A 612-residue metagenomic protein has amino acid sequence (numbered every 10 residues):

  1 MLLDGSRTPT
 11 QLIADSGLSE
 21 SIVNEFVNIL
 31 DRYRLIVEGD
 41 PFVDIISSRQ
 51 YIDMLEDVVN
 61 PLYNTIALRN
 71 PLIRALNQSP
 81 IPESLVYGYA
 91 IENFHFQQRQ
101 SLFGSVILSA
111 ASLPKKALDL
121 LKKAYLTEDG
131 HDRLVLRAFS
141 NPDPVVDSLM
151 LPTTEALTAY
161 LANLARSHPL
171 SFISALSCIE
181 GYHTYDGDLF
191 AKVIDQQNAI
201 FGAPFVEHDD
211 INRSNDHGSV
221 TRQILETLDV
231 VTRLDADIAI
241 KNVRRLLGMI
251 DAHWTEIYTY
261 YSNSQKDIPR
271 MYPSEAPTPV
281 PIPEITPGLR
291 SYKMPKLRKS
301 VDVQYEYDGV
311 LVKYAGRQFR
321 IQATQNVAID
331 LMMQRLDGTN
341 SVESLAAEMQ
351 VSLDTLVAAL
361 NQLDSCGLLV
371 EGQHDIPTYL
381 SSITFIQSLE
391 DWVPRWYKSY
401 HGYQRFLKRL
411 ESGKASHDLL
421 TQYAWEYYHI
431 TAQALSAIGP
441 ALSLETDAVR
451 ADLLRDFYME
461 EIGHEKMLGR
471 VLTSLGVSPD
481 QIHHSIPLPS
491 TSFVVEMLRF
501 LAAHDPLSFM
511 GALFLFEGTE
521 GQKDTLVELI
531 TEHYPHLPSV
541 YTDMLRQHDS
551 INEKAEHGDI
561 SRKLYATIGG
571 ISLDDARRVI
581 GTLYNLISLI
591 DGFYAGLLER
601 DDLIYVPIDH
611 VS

Functional and structural regions predicted by a protein language model:
M1-L2, N24, R49-Q50, N64 (+3 more regions): Acidic, low-complexity/disordered tracts enriched in E/D and polar residues
M1-P61, Q318-R395, S612: Long, charge-rich, low-complexity alpha-helical segments
Q50-N64, L120-H208, T384-H401, R455 (+2 more regions): Active-site-proximal alpha-helical scaffolds that flank and shape metal-associated catalytic sites
L72-P82, Q98-D119, V193-I200, L407-S416 (+2 more regions): Helix-loop segments that flank and shape redox-cofactor active sites
P80-A111, P169-L189, K414-L444, S508-T525: Alpha-helical bundle segments that constitute or directly flank the non-heme di-iron/ferroxidase center
A90-S101, L121-F139, E180-G187, D209-T221 (+7 more regions): Alpha-helical transition-metal enzyme core signature, strongest for iron centers
G181, D186-N242, G518-T582: An amphipathic alpha-helical core segment
T227-P279, D559-R562, A566-S612: Acidic, carboxylate-rich catalytic segments that either coordinate divalent cations
